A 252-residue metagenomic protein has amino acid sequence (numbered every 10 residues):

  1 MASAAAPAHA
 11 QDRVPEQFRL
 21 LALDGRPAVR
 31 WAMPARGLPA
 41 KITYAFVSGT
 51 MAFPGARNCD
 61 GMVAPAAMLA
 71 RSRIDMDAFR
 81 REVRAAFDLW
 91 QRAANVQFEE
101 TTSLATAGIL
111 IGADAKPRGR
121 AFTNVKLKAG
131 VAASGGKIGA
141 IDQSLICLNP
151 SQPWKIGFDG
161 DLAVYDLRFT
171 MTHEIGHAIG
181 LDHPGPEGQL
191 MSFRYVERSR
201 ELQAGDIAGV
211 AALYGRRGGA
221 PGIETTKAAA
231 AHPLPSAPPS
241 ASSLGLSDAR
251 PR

Functional and structural regions predicted by a protein language model:
M1-S3: Bacterial N-terminal signal peptides
A6-R252: Zinc-dependent metalloendopeptidases
